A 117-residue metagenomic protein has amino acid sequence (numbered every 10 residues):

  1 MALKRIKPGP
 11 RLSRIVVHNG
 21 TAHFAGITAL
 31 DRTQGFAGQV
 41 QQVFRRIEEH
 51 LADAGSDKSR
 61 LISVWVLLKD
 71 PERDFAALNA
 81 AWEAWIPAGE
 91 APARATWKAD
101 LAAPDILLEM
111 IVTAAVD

Functional and structural regions predicted by a protein language model:
M1-I62, L68-D117: N-terminal presequence-like segments and the immediate start of the first folded domain
